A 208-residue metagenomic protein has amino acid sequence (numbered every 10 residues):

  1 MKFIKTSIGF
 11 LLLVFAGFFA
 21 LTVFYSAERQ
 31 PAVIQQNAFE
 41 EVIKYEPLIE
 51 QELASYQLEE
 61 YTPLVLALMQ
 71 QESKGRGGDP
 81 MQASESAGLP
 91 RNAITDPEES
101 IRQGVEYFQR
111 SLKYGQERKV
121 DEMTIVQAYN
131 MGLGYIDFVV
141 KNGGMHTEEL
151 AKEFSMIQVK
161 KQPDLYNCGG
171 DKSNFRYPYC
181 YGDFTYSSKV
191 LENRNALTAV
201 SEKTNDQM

Functional and structural regions predicted by a protein language model:
M1-I43, L48, S55-Y56, R91-R102 (+2 more regions): Non-catalytic cell-wall polysaccharide-engagement segments
L48-I49, P63-N92, Y107, G132: Cell-wall polysaccharide-cleaving catalytic domain and substrate-binding groove, primarily in peptidoglycan/chitin
Q57-T62: Membrane-interfacial loop-to-helix junctions in multi-pass transporters
